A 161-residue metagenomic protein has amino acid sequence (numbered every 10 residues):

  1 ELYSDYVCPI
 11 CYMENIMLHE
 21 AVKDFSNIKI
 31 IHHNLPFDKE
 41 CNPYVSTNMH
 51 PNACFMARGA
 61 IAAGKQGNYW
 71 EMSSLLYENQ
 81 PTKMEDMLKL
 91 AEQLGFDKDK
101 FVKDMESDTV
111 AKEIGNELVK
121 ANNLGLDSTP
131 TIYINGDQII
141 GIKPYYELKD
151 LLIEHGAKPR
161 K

Functional and structural regions predicted by a protein language model:
L2-Y3, I16-V22, L88-K161: C-terminal cap of thioredoxin/glutaredoxin-like
Y6: Cys/His-enriched microdomains
P9: Cys/His/Pro-rich metal-binding microdomains
Y12-E92, L124: Structural alpha/beta surface segment adjacent to cysteine/selenocysteine redox centers across thiol/disulfide enzymes
